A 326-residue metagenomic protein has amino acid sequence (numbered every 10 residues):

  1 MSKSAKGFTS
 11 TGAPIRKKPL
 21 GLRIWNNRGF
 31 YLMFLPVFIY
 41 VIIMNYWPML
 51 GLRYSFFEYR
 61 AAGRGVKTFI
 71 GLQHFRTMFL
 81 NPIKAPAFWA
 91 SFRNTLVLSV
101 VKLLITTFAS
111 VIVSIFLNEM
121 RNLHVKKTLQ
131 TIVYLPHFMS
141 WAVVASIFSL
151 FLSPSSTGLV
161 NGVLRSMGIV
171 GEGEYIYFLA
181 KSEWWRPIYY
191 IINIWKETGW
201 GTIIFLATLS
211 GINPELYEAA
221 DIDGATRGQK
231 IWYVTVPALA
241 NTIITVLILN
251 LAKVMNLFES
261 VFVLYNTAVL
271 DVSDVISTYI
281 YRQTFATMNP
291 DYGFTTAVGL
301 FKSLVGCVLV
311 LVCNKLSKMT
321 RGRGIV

Functional and structural regions predicted by a protein language model:
M1-I24: Short, Lys/Arg-rich, polar N-terminal cytosolic tail immediately upstream of the first transmembrane signal-anchor
F8, L22-V326: A structural signal for multi-pass alpha-helical bundles of membrane permease subunits that mediate small-molecule
